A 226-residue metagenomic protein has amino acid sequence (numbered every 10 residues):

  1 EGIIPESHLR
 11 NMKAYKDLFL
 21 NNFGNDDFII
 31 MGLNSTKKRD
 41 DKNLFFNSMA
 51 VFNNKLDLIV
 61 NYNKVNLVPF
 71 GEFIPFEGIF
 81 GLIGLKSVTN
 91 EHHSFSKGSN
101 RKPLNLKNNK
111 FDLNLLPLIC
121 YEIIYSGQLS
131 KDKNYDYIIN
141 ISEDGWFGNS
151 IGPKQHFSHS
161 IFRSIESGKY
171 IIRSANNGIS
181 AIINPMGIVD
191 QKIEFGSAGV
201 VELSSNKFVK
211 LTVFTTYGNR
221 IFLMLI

Functional and structural regions predicted by a protein language model:
E1-I226: Enzyme catalytic cores with a strong preference for nitrogen-chemistry domains
